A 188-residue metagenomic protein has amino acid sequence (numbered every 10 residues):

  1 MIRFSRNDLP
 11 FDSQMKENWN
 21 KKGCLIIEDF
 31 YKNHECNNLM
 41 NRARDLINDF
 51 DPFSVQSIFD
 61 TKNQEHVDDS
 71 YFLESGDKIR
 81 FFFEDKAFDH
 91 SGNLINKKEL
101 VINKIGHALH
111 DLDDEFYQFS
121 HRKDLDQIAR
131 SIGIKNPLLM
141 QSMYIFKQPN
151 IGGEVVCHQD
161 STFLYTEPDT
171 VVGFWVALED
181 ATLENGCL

Functional and structural regions predicted by a protein language model:
M1-K21, E28-E154: Non-heme Fe(II)-dependent double-stranded beta-helix
C24-I26, W175: Short aromatic/hydrophobic contact patches that present stacked aromatics for nucleic-acid/ligand binding
L112, D126-R130, L138, I151-L188: Catalytic core of non-heme Fe(II) oxygenases with the double-stranded beta-helix
